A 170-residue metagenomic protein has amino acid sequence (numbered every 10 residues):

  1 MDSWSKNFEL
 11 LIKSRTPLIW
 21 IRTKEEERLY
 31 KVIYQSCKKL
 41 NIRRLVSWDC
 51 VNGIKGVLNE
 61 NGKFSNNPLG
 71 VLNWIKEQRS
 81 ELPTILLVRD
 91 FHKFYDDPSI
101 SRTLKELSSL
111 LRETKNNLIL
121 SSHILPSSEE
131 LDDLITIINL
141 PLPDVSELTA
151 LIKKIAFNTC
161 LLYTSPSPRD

Functional and structural regions predicted by a protein language model:
M1-E81: Extended, compositionally biased accessory segments flanking or bridging domains
E26-R28, G53-K55, F91-P98, L125-S127: Short acidic, S/G/P-rich loop/turn micro-motifs used as interaction or catalytic elements
G70-I100: Conserved P-loop NTPase "ATPase switch" module shared by AAA+ and STAND
H92-K115: Conserved catalytic/switch belt of AAA+ P-loop NTPases
L107-E129: Sensor-1/coupling segment of RecA-like P-loop NTPase cores
I137-L148: Conserved AAA+ ATPase "SRH/arginine-finger" region at the nucleotide-binding site
A150-L161: Conserved AAA+ ATPase "sensor/coupling" helix adjacent to the nucleotide-binding pocket
Y163-D170: Conserved small/polar residues in nucleotide/adenosyl-binding loops
